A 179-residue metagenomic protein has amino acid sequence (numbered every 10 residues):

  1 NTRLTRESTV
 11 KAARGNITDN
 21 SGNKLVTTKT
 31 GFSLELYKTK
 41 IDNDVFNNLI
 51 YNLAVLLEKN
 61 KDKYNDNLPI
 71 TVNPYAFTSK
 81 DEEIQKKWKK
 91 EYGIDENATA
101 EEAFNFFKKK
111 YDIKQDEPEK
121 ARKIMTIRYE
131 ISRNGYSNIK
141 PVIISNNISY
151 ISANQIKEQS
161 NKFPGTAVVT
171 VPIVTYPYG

Functional and structural regions predicted by a protein language model:
N1-G179: Membrane-proximal periplasmic segments of bacterial cell-envelope enzymes, especially penicillin-binding proteins
